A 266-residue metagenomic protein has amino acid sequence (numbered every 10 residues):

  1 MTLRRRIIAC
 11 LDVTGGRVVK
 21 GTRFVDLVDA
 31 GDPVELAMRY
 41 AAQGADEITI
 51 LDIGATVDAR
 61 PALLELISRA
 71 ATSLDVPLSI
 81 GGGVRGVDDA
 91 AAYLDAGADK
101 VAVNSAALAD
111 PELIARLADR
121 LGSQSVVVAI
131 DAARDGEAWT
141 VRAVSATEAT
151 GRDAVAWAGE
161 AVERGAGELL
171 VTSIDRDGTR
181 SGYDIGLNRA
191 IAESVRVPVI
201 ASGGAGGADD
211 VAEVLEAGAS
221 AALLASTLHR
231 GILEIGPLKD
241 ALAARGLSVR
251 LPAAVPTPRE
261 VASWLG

Functional and structural regions predicted by a protein language model:
R6-C10, E47, D75-S79, D99-A102 (+5 more regions): Structural preference for beta-strand elements that scaffold enzyme active sites
D12, Y40, I48, I80 (+7 more regions): Conserved, mostly hydrophobic/aromatic
V13-G15, V19-K20, A98-R176, G246 (+1 more regions): Conserved anion-binding
E47-E65, S105, L170-G182: Glycine-rich, proline-tolerant flexible connector loops at the mouths of alpha/beta enzymes
G54, A62-L121: Glycine/small-residue-rich loop that forms an oxyanion/phosphate-binding "nest" at active or ligand-binding sites
P61-S68, P111, T150-V155, S181-R189: Charged helix-capping and loop-helix junction motifs
L74, L78-V101, G186-A222: Catalytic cores of alpha/beta
I114-R120, A212-A253: C-terminal helical cap(s) of enzyme catalytic domains, especially alpha/beta-barrels
